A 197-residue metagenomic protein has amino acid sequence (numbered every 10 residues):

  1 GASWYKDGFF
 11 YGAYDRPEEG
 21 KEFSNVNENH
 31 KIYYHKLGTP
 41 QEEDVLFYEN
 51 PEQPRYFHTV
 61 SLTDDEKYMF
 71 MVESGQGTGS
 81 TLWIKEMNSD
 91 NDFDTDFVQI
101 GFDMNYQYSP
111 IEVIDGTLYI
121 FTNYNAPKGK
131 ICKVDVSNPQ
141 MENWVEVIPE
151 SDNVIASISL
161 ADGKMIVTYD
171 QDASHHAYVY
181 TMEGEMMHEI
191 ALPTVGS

Functional and structural regions predicted by a protein language model:
G1-S197: Peripheral, non-catalytic segments that deliver or gate enzyme domains
